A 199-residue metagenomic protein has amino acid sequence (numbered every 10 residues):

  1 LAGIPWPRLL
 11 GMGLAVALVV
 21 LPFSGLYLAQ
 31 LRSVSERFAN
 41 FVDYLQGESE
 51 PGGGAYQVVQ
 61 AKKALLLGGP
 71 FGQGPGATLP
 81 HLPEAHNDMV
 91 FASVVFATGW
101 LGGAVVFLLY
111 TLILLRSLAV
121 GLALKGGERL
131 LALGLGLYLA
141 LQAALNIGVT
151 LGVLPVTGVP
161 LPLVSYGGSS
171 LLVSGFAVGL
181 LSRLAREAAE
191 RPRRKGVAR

Functional and structural regions predicted by a protein language model:
L1-W6, L112-A123, L181-A189: Structural signal for the C-terminal ends of transmembrane alpha-helices and the immediately following loop
W6, Q57-V58, F71, P75-A77 (+6 more regions): Short, flexible micro-motifs
R8-V106, G127-L131: Hydrophobic, glycine- and aromatic-enriched re-entrant/interface helices and adjoining loop segments
L21, L28, F107, Y138 (+2 more regions): Hydrophobic alpha-helical segments of integral membrane proteins
Y27-R32, H86-F91, L114-A123, N146-V153 (+1 more regions): Transmembrane helix-loop junctions in multi-pass membrane proteins
W100-L145: Hydrophobic transmembrane alpha-helices and their immediate junctions
Q142-R199: A juxtamembrane structural motif centered on a specific transmembrane helix
